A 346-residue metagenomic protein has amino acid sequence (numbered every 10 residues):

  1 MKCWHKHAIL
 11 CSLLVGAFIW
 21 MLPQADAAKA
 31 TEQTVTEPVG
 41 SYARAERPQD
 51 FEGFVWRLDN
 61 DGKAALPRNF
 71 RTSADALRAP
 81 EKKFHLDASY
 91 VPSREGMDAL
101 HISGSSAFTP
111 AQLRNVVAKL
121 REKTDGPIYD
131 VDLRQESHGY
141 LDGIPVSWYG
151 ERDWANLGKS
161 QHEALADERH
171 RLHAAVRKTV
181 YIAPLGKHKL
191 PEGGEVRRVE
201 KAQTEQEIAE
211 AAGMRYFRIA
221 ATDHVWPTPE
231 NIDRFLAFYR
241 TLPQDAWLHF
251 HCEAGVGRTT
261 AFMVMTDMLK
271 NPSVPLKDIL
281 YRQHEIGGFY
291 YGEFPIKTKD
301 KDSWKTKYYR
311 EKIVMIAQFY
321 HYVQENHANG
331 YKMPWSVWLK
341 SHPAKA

Functional and structural regions predicted by a protein language model:
M1-C11: Bacterial N-terminal signal peptides that target proteins for export
I9-M21: Sec-dependent N-terminal signal peptides of Gram-positive bacterial secreted proteins and lipoproteins
F18-H249, A261-A346: Cys-dependent protein tyrosine phosphatase-like superfamily
G255: Conserved G/P- and acidic residue-centered "switch" motifs that form tight phosphate/ATP-binding loops in soluble
R258: Conserved SAM/SAH-binding loop-helix junction of Class I S-adenosyl-L-methionine-dependent methyltransferases
